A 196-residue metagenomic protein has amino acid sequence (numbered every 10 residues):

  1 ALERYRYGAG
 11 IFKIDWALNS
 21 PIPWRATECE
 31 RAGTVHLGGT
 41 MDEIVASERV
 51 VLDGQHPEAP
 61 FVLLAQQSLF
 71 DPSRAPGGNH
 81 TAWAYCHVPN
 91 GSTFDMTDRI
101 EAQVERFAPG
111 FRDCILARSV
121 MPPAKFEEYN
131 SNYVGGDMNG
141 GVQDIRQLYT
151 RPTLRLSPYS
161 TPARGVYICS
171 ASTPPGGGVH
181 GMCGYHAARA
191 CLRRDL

Functional and structural regions predicted by a protein language model:
A1-A75: Mid-domain catalytic core of redox enzymes that form a hydrophobic substrate pocket/lid adjacent to a catalytic redox
I11, F70-P72, L154-S157, A171-H180: Glycine-rich phosphate/pyrophosphate-binding beta-alpha loops
W16, A84, V104, V166 (+2 more regions): Hydrophobic, well-ordered secondary-structure elements that form the walls of internal hydrophobic environments
A17, C29, P76-Q103: Conserved FAD/dinucleotide-binding core of flavoprotein oxidoreductases
P21-I22, R49-E58, S92-S131: Flavin-binding catalytic cores
E58-L63, G110-P174: A glycine-rich dinucleotide-binding beta-alpha-beta segment and adjacent secondary-structure elements that constitute
M121-P123, L192-L196: Active-site-proximal substrate-binding core of FAD-dependent oxidoreductases
C169-R193: A conserved FAD-binding loop/helix module that cradles the flavin
